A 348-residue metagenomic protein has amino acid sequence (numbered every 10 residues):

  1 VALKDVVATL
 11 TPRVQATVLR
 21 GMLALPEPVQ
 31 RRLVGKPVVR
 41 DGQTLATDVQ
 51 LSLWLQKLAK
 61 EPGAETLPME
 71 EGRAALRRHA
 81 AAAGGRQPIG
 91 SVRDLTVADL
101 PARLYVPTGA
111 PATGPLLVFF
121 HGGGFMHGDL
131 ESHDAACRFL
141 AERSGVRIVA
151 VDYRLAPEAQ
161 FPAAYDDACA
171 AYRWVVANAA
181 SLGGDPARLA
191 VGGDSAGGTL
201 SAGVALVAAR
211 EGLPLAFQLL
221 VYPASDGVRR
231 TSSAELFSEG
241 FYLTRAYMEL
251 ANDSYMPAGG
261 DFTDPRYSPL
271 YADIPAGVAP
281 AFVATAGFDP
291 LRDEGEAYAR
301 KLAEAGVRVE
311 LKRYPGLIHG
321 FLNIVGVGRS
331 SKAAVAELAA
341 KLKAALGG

Functional and structural regions predicted by a protein language model:
V1-L104, G347-G348: A glycine/proline-hinged amphipathic helix-loop "lid/cap" segment that gates access to hydrophobic ligand pockets
A2, P186-A187, A202-G348: Alpha/beta hydrolase fold serine-hydrolase catalytic domain that processes acyl esters and thioesters
A102-T113, L270-P275: Short beta-strand-to-loop junctions in surface cap/lid or active-site-entrance loops
T113-G122: Short beta-strand element of the alpha/beta-hydrolase
H121-H127, F288: Active-site glycine-rich loops that stabilize anionic/oxyanionic intermediates across multiple enzyme folds
E131-A150: Short amphipathic alpha-helix adjacent to the substrate-entry channel of hydrolases
V176-V191: Gly/Ser-rich "nucleophile elbow"/oxyanion-hole loop immediately N-terminal to the catalytic nucleophile in hydrolases
G193-G203: Glycine-rich nucleophile elbow surrounding the catalytic serine of serine-hydrolase chemistry
